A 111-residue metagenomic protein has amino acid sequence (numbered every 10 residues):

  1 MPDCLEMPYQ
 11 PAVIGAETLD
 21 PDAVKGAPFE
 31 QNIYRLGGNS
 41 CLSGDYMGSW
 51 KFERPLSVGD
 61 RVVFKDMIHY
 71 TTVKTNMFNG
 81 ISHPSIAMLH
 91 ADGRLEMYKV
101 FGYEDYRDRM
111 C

Functional and structural regions predicted by a protein language model:
M1-C111: Charged (often Lys/Glu-rich) extended helix/loop segments that serve as interaction or gating elements
